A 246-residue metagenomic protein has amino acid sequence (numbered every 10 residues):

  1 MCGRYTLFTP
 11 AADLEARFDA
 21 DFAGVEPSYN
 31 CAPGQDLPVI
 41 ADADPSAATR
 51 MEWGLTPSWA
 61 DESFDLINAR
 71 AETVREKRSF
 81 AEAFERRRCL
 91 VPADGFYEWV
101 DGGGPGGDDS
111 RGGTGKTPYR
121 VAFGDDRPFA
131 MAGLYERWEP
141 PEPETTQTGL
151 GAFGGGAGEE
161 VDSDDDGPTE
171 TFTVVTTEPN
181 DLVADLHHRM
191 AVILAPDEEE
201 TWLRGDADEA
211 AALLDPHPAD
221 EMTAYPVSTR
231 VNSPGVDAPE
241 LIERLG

Functional and structural regions predicted by a protein language model:
M1-G246: Short linear sequence motif anchored by a di-proline
